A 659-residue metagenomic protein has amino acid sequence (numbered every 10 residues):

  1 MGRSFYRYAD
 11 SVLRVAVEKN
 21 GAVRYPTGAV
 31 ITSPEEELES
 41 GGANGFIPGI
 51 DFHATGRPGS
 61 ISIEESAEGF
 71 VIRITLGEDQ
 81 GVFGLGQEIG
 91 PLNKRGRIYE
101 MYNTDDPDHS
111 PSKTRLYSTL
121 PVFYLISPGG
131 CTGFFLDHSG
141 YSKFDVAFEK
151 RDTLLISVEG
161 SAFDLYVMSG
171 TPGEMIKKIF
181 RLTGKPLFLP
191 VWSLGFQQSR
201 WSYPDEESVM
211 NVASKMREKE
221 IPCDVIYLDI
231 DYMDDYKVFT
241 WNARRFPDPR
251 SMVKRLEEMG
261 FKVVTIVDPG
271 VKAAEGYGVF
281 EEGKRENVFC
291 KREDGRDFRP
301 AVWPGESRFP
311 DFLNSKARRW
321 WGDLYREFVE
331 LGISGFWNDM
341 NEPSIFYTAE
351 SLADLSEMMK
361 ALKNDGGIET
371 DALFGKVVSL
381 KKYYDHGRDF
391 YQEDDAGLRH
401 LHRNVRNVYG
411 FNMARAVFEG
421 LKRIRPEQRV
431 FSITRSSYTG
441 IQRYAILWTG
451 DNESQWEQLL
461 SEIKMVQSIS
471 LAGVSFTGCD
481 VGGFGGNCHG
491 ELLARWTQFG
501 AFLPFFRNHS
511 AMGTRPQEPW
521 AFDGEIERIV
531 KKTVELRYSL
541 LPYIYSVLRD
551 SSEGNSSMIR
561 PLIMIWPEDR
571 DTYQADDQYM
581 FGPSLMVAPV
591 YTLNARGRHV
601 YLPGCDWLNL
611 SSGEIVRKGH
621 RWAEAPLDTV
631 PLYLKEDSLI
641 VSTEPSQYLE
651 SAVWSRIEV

Functional and structural regions predicted by a protein language model:
G2-F5, L120-P121: Hydrophobic/aromatic beta-strand elements that line small-molecule binding cavities or substrate pockets in beta-rich
Y6-G42: A low-complexity, Ser/Thr/Gly/Pro-enriched, surface-exposed linker/loop concept that marks segments flanking
R24-V30, K143-F148, S611, G619-W622 (+2 more regions): A short, polar/proline- and glycine-enriched secondary-structure boundary/capping micro-motif
A29-F46, N103-D105, S118, S470-L471: Short acidic, Pro/Gly- and aromatic-enriched capping/linker segments at domain boundaries
E39-E65: Hydrophobic or amphipathic alpha-helical targeting/insertion segments
T55-V630, L634-E636: Catalytic-domain carbohydrate-binding cleft regions of carbohydrate-active enzymes
L421, T629-V659: Accessory, solvent-exposed terminal regions and/or long lumenal/extracellular loops of proteins
